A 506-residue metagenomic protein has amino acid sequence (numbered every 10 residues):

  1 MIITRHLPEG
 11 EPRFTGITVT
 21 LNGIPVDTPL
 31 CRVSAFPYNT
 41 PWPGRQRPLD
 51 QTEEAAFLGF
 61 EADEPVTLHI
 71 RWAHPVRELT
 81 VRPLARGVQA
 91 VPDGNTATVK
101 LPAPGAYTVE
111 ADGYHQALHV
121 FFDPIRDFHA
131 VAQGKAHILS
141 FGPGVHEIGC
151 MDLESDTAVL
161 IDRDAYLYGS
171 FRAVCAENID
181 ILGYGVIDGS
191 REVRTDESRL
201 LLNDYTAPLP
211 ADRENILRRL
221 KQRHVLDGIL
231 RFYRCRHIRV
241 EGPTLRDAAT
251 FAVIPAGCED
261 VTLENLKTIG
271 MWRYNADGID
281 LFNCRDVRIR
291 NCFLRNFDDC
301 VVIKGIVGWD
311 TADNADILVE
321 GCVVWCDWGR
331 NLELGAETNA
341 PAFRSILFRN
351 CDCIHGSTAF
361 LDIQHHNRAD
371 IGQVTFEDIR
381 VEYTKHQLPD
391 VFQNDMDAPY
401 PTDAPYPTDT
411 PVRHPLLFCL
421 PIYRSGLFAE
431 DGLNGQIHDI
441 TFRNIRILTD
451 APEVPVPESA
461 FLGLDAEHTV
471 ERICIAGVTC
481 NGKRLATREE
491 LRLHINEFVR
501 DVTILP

Functional and structural regions predicted by a protein language model:
M1-P506: Extracellular/periplasmic carbohydrate-active domains that bind, remodel, or depolymerize complex polysaccharides
